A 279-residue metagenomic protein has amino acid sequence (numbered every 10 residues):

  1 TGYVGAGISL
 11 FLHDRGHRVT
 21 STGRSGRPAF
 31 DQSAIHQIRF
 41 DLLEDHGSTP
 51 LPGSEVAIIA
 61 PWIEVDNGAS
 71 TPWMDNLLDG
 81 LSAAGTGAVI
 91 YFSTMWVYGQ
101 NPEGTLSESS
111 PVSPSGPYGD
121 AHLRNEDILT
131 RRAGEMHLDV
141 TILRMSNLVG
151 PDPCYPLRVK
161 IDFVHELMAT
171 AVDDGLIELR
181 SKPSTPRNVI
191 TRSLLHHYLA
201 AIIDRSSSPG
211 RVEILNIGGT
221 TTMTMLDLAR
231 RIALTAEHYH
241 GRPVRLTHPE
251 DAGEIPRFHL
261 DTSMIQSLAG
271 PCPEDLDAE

Functional and structural regions predicted by a protein language model:
T1-R15: N-terminal Rossmann NAD(P)H-binding glycine-rich loop of SDR-like oxidoreductase domains
T22-G26: N-terminal Rossmann-fold cofactor-binding loop
R39-N76, G80: NAD(P)H-binding glycine-rich loop region in Rossmannoid oxidoreductase-like domains and their noncatalytic homologs
N76-P117: Conserved Rossmann-fold NAD(P)-dependent oxidoreductase catalytic core, especially the SDR/UDP-sugar
S115-T141: Active-site Tyr-X1-5-Lys
R131-T185, R192-A201: NAD(P)-dependent short-chain dehydrogenase/reductase
R192, H248-P273: Conserved C-terminal active-site "lid" loop/helix of NAD(P)H-dependent oxidoreductases that clamps the redox cofactor
Y198, I202-D251: Mid/C-terminal beta-alpha module of Rossmann-like enzyme folds, strongest in SDR-family dehydrogenases/epimerases
